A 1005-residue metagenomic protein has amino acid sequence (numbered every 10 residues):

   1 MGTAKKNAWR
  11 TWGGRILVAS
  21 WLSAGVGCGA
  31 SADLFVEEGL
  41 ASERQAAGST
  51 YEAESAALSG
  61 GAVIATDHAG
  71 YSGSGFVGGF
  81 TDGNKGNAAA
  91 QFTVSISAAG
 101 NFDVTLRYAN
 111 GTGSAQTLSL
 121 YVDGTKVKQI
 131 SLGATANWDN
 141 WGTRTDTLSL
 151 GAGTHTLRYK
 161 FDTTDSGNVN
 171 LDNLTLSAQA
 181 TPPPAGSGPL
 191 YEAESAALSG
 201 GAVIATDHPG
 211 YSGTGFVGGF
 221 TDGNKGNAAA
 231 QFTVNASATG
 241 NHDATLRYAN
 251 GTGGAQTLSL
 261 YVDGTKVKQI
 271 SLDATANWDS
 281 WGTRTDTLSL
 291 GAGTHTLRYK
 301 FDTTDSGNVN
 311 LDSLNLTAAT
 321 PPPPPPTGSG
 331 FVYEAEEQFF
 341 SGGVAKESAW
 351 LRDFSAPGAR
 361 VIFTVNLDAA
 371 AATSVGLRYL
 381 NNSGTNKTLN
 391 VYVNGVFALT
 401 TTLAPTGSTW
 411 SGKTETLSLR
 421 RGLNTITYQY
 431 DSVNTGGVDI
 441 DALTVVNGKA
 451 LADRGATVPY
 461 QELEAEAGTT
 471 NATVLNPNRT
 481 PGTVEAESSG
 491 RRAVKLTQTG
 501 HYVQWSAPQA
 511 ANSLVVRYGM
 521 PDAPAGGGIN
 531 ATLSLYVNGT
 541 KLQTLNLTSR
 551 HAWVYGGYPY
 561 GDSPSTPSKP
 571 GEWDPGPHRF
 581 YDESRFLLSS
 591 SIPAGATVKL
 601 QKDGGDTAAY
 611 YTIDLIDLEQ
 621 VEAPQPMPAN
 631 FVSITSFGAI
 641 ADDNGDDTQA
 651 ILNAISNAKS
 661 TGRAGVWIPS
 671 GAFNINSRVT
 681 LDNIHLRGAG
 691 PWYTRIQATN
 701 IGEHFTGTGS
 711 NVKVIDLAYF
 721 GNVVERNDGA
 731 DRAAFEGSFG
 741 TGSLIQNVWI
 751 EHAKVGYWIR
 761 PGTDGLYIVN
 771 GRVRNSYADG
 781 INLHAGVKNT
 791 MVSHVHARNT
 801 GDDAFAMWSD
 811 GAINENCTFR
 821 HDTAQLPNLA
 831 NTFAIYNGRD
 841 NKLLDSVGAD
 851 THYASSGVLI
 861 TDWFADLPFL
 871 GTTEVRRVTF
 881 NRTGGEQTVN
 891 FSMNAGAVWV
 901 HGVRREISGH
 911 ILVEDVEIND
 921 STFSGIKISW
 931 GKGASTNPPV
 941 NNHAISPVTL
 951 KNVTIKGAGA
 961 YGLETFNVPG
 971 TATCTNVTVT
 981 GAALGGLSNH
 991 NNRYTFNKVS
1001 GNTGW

Functional and structural regions predicted by a protein language model:
M1-R10: N-terminal secretory signal peptides that target proteins for export/translocation
L22-A47: Bacterial Sec-dependent N-terminal signal peptides
A47-M627, R876, E914: Extracytoplasmic
D431, G605, R663-G671, G688-T694 (+3 more regions): Extracellular beta-strand-rich, repetitive "passenger/adhesive" scaffolds that bind or process carbohydrates
I634-W667: Acidic Gly/Asp/Thr-rich repetitive segments characteristic of extracellular carbohydrate-active and adhesion proteins
T635, A689-W692, S710-G721, T741-H752 (+10 more regions): Right-handed parallel beta-helix
L652, S656-N657, F673-L686, R695-G742 (+5 more regions): Extracellular beta-strand-rich solenoid/capping regions of secreted or surface-exposed proteins that bind or remodel
R663-A664, I675-R678, P691, R695-E703 (+10 more regions): Short glycine/acidic-rich loop motifs that flank beta-strands on beta-rich extracellular proteins
